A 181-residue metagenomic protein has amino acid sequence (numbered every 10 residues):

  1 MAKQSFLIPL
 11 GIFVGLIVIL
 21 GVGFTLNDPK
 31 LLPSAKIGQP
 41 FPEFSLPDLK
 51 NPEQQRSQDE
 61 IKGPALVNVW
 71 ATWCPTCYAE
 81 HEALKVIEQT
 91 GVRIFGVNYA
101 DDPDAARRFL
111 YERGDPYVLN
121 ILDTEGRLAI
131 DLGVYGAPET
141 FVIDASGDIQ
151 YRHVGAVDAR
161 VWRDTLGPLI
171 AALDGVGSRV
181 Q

Functional and structural regions predicted by a protein language model:
M1-P47, Q181: N-terminal targeting signals for export/organelle localization
S5-F6, Y111-P116, D123-Q181: Thiol/disulfide oxidoreductase modules built on the thioredoxin-like
P42, A65, A137-P138: Short loop/turn microsegments at loop-to-beta-strand junctions
L49-N51, A145: Short, ordered coil/turn segments that flank beta-strands lining enzyme active or ligand-binding pockets
Q54-S57, Q150: Generic structural signal for well-ordered beta-strand positions
R56-Y78: Short active-site neighborhood of thiol/selenol oxidoreductases, capturing the structured segment around
L66-V67, I94, T140: Hydrophobic beta-strand anchors of alpha/beta hydrolase catalytic cores
Y78-G114, T124-I130: Structural microenvironment flanking redox-active thiols in thiol-disulfide oxidoreductases
